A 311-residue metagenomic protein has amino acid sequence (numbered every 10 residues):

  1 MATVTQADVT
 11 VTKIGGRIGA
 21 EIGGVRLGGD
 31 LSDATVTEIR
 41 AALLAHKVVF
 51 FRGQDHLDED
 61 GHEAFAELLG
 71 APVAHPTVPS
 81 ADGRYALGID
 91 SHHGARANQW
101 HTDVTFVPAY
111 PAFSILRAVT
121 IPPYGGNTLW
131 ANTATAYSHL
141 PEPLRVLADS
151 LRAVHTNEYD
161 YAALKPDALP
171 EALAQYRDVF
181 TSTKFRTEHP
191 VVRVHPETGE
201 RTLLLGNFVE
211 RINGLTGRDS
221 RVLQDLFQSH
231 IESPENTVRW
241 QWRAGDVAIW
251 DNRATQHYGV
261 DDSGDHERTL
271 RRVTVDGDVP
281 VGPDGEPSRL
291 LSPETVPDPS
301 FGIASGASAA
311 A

Functional and structural regions predicted by a protein language model:
A2-V247, R253-A311: Non-heme Fe(II) oxygenase catalytic core, chiefly the N-lobe of the double-stranded beta-helix
